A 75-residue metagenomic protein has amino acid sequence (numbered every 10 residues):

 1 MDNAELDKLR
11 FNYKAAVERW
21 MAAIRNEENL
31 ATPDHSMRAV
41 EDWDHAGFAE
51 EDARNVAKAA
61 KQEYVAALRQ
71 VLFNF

Functional and structural regions predicted by a protein language model:
M1-E18, G47-F48: Short, charge/polar-rich alpha-helical segments
N3-L6, E18, E27, V65 (+1 more regions): Generic N-terminal initiation segments characterized by hydrophobic and/or small/turn-forming residues
Y13, W43-A57: Short amphipathic alpha-helical coiled-coil/interface segments
A16, A53, V71-L72: Solvent-exposed, well-ordered amphipathic alpha-helical segments that flank/support binding or catalytic loops
V17-F48: Short E/K-rich amphipathic alpha-helical oligomerization segments
A31-E41, A57-F75: Long amphipathic alpha-helical coiled-coil segments
